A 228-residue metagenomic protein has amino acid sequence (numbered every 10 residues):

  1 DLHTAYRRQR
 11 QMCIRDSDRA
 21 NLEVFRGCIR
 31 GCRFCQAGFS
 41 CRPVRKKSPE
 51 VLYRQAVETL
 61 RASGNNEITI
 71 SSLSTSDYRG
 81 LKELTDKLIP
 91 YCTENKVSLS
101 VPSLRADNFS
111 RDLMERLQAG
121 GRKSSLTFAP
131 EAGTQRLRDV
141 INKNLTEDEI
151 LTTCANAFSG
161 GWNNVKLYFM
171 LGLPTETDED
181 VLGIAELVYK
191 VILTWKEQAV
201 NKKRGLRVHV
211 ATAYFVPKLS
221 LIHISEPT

Functional and structural regions predicted by a protein language model:
D1-R10, I14, I222-T228: Single conserved hydrophobic/aromatic residue that forms the stacking wall/gate of nucleotide- or nucleobase-binding
Y6, D16, R204-R207: A short, structural micro-pattern
Q11, R15-R33, L60, V101 (+2 more regions): N-terminal pre-triad scaffold of radical SAM enzymes
G27, G31, G38-C41, A129 (+2 more regions): Glycine-centered small-residue hotspots that permit tight backbone geometry or close packing
R33-Q36, R138: A short local structural element in Rossmann-fold oxidoreductases
C35-V51: Iron-sulfur (Fe-S) cluster-binding segments and ferredoxin-like electron-carrier domains, especially [2Fe-2S]
L52-A56: Short, acidic/polar
E58-H209, A213, P217: Conserved SAM/AdoMet-binding glycine-rich loop
